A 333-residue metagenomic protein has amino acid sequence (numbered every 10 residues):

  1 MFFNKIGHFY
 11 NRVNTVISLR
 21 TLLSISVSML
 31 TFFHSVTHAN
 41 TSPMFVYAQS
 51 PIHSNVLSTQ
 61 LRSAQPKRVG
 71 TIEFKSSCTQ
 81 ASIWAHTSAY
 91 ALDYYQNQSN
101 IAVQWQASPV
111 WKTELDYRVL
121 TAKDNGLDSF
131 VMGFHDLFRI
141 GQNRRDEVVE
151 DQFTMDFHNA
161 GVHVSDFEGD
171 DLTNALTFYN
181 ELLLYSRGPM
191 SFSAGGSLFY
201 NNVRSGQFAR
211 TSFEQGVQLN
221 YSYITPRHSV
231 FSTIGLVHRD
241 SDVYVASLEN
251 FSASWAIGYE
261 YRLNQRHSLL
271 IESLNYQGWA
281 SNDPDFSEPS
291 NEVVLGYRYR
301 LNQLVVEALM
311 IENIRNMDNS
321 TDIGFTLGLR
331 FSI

Functional and structural regions predicted by a protein language model:
M1-Q49: Cleavable N-terminal export/targeting peptides
A39-S232, L236-H238, S268, E272-E288 (+3 more regions): Transmembrane beta-barrel domains of Gram-negative outer membranes and organellar outer membranes
A175-T177, S254, D322-T326: Short hydrophobic/aromatic beta-strand or adjacent loop that forms the aromatic wall/cage of a ligand/substrate-binding
Y223-Y259: Histidine/lysine/aspartate-rich catalytic loop segments that bind and position anionic ligands
Y299-N302, L309, T321-I333: Outer-membrane beta-barrel "beta-signal"
